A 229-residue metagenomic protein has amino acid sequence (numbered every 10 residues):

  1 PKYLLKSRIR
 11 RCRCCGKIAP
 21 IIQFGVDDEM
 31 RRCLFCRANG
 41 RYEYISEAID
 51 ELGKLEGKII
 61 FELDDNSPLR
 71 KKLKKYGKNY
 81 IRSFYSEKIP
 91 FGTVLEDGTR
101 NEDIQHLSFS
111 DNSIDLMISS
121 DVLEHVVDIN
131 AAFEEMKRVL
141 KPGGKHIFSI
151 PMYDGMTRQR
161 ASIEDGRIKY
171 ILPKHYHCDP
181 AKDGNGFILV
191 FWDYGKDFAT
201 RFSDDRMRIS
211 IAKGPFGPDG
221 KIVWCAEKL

Functional and structural regions predicted by a protein language model:
P1-H106, I163-E164, L189-W192, K196 (+1 more regions): Conserved N-terminal segment of class I S-adenosyl-L-methionine
K2-K6, N130-L229: S-adenosyl-L-methionine-dependent methyltransferase catalytic module, highlighting the catalytic core
Y85, V122, P151-Y153: Histidine- and/or cysteine-centered catalytic micro-motif in compact active-site loops
E102-M117: A short acidic, Gly/Pro-enriched loop at the edge of an enzyme's catalytic core that lines a small-molecule cofactor
H106, E124, D154: Active-site micro-motifs of SAM-dependent methyltransferase domains
S108-S110, V127, G195: GHKL-family ATP-binding catalytic core of two-component histidine kinases
D115-V127: A short SAM/SAH-binding and catalytic strip from SAM-dependent methyltransferases
